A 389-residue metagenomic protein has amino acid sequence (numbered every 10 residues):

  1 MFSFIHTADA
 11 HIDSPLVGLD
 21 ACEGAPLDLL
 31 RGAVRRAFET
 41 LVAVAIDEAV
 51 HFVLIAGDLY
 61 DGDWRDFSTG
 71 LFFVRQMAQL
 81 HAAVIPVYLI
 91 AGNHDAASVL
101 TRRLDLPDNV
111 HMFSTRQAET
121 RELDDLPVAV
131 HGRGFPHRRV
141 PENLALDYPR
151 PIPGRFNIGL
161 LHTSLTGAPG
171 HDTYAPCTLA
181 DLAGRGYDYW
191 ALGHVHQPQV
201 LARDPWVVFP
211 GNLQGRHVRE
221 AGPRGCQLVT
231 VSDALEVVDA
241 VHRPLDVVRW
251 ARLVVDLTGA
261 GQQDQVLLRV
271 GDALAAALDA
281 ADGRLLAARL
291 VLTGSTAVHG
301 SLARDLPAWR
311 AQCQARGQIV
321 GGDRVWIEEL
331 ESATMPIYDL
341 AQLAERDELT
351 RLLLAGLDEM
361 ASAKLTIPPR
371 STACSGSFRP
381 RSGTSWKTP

Functional and structural regions predicted by a protein language model:
M1-G70: N-terminal active-site segment of His-dependent metallophosphoesterases
M1-P26, T230-D256: Domain-start "cap" segments at the beginnings of catalytic or binding domains
F4-H6, L54, I158-L160, A191 (+1 more regions): Structural motif
V17, E23-G24, F52, D63-D239: His/Asp/Glu-rich metal-coordinating catalytic cores of metallo-dependent phosphodiesterases/hydrolases acting on
R35, G70-V74, L267, L306-P307: Short amphipathic alpha-helical segment that frequently serves as the phosphate-/nucleotide-binding helix
T40-V44, E48, Q76-Q79, D147 (+1 more regions): A generic secondary-structure signal
V44-H51, L80-V84, V320-G322: A structural motif corresponding to the C-terminal end of an alpha-helix and its immediate exit/capping segment
L245-P389: Accessory, non-catalytic peripheral segments of nucleic-acid enzymes
